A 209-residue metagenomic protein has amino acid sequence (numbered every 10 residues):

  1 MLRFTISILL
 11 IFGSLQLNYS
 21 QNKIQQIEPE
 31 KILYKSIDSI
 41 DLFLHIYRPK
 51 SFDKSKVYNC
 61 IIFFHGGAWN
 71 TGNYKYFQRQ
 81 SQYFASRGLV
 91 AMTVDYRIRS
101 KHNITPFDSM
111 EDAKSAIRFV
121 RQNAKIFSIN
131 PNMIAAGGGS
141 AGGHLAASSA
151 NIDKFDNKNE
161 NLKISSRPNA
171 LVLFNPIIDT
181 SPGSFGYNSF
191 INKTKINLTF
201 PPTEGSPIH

Functional and structural regions predicted by a protein language model:
M1-I24: Bacterial Sec-dependent N-terminal signal peptides
Q21-K56, F200-T203: N-terminal cap/lid segment of alpha/beta-hydrolase-fold proteins
I32, K75, R87, S115-S189 (+1 more regions): Primarily recognizes the serine-hydrolase "nucleophile elbow" in alpha/beta-hydrolase and SGNH/GDSL folds
K50, G67, V90, D95-H102 (+1 more regions): Short beta-to-alpha linker loops that shape the active-site pocket of alpha/beta-hydrolase fold enzymes
S55-G67: Short beta-strand element of the alpha/beta-hydrolase
N73-Y74, Q80-S81, M92-P131: Catalytic nucleophile-loop/oxyanion-hole region of alpha/beta-hydrolase and closely related hydrolase-like folds
N157, N197-H209: Active-site nucleophile elbow and catalytic-triad environment of alpha/beta-hydrolase enzymes
